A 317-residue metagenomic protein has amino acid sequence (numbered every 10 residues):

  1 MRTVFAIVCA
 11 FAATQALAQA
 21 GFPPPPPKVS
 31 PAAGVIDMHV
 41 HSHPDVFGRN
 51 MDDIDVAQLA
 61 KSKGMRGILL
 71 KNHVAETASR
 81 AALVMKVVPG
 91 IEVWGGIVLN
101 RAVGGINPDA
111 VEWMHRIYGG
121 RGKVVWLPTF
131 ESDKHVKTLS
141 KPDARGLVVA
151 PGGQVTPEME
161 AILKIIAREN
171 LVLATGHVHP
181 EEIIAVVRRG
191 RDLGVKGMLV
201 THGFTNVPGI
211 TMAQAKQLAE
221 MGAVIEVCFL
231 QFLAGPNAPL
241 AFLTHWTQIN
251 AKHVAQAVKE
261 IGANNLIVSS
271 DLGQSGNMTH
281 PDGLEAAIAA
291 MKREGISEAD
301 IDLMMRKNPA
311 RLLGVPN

Functional and structural regions predicted by a protein language model:
V4-A16: Bacterial N-terminal signal peptides
A20-F47: Replace "His-x-His-based motif
F22, P27, D53-Q58, S79-L83 (+6 more regions): Histidine/acidic residue-rich metal-binding segments in metalloenzymes
D37, H41, D55-T77, I91-N100 (+4 more regions): Divalent metal-dependent hydrolysis catalytic cores, especially in the metallo-beta-lactamase
M38-F47, F130-S132, K137-Q154: Glycine-rich phosphate-binding "P-loop"
H43-D45, A75-S79, N100-V103, S132-H135 (+4 more regions): Active-site environment of divalent metal-dependent phosphoester hydrolases
C228, A263-H280: Short acidic/histidine-rich active-site segments
P281-N317: Mid-to-C-terminal alpha-helical segments outside catalytic/metal-binding sites
